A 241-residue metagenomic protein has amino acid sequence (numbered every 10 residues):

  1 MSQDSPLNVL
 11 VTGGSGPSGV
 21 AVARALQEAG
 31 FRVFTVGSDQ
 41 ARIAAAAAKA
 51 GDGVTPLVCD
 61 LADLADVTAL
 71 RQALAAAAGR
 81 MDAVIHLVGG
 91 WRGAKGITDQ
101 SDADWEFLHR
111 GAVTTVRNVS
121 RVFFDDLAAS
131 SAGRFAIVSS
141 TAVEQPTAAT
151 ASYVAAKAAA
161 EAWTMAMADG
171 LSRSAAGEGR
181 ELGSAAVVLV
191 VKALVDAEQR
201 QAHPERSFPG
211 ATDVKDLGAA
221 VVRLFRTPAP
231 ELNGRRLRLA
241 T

Functional and structural regions predicted by a protein language model:
S15-G16: Conserved glycine-rich cofactor-binding loop
F31-A45: Conserved glycine-rich Rossmann-like NAD(P)H-binding loop of the short-chain dehydrogenase/reductase
A50-A65: Rossmann-fold cofactor-recognition segment
T68, G89-E106, A149-S152: Conserved mid-core segment of classical short-chain dehydrogenase/reductases
Q72-A76, G111-S131, A168-D169, R173: Amphipathic alpha-helical dimer-interface segment in Rossmann-like NAD(P)H-dependent oxidoreductases
T98-R117, A136, A160: Catalytic Tyr-X3-Lys loop
A128, A132-R180: Catalytic loop of short-chain dehydrogenase/reductase
G179-S184, V188-V190, D196-A197, P204-T241: C-terminal helical subdomain
